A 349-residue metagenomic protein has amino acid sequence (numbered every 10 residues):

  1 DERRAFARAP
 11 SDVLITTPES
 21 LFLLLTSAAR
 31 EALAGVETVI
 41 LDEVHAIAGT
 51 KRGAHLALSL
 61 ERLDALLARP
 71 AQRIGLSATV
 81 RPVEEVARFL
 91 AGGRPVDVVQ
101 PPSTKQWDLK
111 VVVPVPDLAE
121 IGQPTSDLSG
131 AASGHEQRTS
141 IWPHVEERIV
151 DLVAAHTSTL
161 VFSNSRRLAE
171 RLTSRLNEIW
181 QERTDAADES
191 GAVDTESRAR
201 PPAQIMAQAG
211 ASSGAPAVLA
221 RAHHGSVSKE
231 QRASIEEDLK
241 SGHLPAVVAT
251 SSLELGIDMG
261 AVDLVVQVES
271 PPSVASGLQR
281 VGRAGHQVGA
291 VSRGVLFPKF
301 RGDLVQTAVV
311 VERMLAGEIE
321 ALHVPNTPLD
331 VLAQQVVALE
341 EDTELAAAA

Functional and structural regions predicted by a protein language model:
D1-D342, A349: Helicase motor core with emphasis on the C-terminal RecA-like subdomain
